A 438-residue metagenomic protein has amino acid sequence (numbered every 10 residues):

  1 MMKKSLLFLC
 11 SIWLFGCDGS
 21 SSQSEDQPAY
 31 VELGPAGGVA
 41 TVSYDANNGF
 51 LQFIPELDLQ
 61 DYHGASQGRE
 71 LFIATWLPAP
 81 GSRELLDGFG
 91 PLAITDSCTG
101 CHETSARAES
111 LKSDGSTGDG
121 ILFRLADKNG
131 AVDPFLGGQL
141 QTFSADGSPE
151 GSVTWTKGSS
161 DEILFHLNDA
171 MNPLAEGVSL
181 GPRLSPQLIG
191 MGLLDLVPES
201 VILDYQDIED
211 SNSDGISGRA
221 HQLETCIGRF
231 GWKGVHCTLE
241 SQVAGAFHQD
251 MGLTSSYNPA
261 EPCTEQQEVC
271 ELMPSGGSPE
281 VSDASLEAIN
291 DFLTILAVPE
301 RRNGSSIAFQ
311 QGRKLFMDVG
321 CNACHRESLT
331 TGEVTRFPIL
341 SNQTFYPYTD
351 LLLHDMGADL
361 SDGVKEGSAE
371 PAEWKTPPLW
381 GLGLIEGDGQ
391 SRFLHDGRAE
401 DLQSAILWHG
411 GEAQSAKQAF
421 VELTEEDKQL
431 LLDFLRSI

Functional and structural regions predicted by a protein language model:
M1-K4: Positively charged n-region of N-terminal signal peptides that target proteins for export
L7-W13: Bacterial N-terminal signal peptides
C17-I438: Periplasmic c-type cytochrome electron-transfer domains
